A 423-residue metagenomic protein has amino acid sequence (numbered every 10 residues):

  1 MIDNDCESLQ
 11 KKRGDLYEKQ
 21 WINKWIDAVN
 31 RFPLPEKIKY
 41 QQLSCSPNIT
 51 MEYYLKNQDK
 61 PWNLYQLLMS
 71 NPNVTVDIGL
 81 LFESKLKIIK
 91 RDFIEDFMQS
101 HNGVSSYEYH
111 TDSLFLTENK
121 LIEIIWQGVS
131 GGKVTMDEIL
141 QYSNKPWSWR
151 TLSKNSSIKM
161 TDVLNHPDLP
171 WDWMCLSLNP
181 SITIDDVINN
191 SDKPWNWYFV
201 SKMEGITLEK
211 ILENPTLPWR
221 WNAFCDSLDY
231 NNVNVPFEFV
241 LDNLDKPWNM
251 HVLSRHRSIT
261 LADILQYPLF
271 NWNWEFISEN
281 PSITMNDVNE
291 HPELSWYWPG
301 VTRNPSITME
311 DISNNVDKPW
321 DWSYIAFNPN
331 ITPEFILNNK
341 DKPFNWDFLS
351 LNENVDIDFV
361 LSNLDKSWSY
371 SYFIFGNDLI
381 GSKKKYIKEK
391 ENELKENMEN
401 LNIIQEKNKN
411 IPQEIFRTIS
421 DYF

Functional and structural regions predicted by a protein language model:
I2-S46, N155, N179, N352: N-terminal alpha-helical scaffold/docking segments in eukaryotic complex subunits
L9, P35-Y40, D59-Y65, F97-H101 (+11 more regions): Generic helix N-cap/helix-start motif at coil->alpha-helix transitions
Q10, L43, V129, L152 (+9 more regions): Short hydrophobic alpha-helical "box" of cullin-RING ligase substrate receptors that recruits the CRL scaffold
Q20-N23, C45-E52, S70-I78, S105-L114 (+12 more regions): Alpha-helix capping and inter-helical loop/turn segments
W25, E36-K37, P47, R91-D92 (+5 more regions): N-terminal alpha-helical scaffolds in RNA gene-expression factors, predominantly in nucleus-encoded
L140-Q141, K145-P146, S156-M160, L164-P170 (+12 more regions): Thr-biased low-complexity repeat/linker tracts and other Thr-enriched repetitive architectures
K383-F423: Cullin-RING E3 adaptor/co-adaptor recruitment helices
